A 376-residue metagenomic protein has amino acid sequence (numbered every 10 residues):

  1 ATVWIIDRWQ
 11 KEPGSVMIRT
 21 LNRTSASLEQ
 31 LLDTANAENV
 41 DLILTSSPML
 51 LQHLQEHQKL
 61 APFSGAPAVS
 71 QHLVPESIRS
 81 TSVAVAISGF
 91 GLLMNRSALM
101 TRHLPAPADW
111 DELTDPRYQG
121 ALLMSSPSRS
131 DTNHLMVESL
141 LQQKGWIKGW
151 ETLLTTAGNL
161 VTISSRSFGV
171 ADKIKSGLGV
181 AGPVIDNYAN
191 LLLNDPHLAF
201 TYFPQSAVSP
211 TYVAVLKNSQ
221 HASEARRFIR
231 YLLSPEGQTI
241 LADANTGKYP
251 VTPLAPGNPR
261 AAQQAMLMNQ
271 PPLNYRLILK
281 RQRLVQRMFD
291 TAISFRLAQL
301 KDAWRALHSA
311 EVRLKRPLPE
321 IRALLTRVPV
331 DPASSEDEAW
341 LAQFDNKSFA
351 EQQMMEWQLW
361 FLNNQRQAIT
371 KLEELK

Functional and structural regions predicted by a protein language model:
A1-Q52: Early extracytoplasmic/lumenal segment of secretory-pathway proteins
E38-L42, A61-M94, D111, G120-M124: A structural signal for short loop-to-beta-strand junctions that line the ligand-binding cleft of periplasmic/secreted
L54-P62, S77-R79, L191-Y202: Ligand-binding "clamshell"
L93-A98, V208-A222, I240-L241: A bilobed periplasmic-binding-protein/Venus flytrap-type ligand-binding module shared by bacterial periplasmic
D111-Q142: Short loop->beta-strand "edge-of-pocket" segments that line small-molecule binding or catalytic clefts across diverse
S139-P204: Ligand-binding pocket segment of bilobal, Venus flytrap-like solute-binding proteins
L216, H221-E224, I229-L277: Mature extracytoplasmic/periplasmic domains
A303-K376: C-terminal non-catalytic accessory extensions
